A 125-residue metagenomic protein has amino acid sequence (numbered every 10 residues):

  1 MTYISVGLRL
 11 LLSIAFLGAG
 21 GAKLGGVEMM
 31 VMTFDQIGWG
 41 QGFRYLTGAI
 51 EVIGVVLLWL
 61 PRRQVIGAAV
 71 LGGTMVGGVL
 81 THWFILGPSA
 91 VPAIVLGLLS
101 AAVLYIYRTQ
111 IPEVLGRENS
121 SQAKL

Functional and structural regions predicted by a protein language model:
M1-L125: Membrane-interface extramembranous regions
